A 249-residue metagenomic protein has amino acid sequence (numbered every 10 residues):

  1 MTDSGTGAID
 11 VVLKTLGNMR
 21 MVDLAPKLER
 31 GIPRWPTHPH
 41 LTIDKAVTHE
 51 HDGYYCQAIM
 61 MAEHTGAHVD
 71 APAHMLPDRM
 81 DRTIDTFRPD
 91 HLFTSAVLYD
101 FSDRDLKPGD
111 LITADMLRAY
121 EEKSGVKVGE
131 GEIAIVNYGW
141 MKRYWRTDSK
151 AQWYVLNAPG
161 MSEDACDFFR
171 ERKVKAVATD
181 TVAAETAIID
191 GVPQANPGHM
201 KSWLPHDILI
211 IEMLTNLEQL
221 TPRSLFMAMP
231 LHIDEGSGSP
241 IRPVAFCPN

Functional and structural regions predicted by a protein language model:
M1-N249: Active-/binding-site microenvironments in catalytic and ligand-binding cores
